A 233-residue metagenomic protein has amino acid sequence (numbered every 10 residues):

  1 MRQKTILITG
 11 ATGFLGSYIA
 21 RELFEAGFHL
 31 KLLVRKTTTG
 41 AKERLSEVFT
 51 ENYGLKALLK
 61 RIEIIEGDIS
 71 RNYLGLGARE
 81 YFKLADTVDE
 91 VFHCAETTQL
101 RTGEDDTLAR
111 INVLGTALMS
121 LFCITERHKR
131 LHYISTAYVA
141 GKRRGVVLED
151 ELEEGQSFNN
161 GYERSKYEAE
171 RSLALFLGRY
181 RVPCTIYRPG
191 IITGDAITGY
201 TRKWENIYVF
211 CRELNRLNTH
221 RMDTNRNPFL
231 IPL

Functional and structural regions predicted by a protein language model:
K4-F28, L33: N-terminal Rossmann NAD(P)H-binding glycine-rich loop of SDR-like oxidoreductase domains
H29, R61, K129-R130, P183: Residues at the starts of beta-strands that form the adenosine-phosphate
K31-I69: Glycine-rich phosphate-binding loop and adjoining beta1-alpha1-beta2 segment of Rossmann-like nucleotide-binding folds
A57-L114, T125-E126: NAD(P)H-binding glycine-rich loop region in Rossmannoid oxidoreductase-like domains and their noncatalytic homologs
E90-H93, R101-D106, R110, L114-R164 (+2 more regions): Conserved Rossmann-fold NAD(P)-dependent oxidoreductase catalytic core, especially the SDR/UDP-sugar
A137, G190-I191, D195: Proline-glycine-enriched beta-turn/loop adjacent to the NAD(P) cofactor-binding site in Rossmann-like oxidoreductases
S157-G190: Active-site Tyr-X1-5-Lys
T198-G199, I207-L233: A conserved pocket-lining segment of Rossmann-fold NAD(P)-dependent short-chain dehydrogenase/reductase
